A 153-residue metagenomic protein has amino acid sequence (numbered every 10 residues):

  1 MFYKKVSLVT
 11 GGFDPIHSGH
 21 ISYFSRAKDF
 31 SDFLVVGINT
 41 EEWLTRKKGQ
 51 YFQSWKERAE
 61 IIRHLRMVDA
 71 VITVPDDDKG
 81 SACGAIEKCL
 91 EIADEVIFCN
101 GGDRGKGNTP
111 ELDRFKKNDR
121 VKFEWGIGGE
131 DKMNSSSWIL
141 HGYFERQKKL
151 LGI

Functional and structural regions predicted by a protein language model:
M1-I153: Nucleotidyltransferase catalytic core that binds NTPs
